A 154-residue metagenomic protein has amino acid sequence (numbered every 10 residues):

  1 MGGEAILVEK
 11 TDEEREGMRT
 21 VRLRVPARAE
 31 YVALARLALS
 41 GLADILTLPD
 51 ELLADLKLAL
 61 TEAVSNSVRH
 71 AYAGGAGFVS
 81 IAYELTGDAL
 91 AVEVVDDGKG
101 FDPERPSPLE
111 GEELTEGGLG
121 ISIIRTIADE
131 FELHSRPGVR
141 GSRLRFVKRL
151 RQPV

Functional and structural regions predicted by a protein language model:
M1-R22, S67-V154: Conserved beta-strand-loop-beta-strand hairpin that lines the nucleotide-binding pocket of ATP/GTP-utilizing enzymes
R22-L34: STAS-typified acidic loop motif
R36-L39, D96-G98: Short, small-residue-rich loop/turn micro-motifs
L37-T61, E113-L114: Conserved short strand/loop->alpha-helix "switch" segment adjacent to the catalytic nucleotide/phosphoryl-transfer site
E62-N66: Conserved polar catalytic motif of the HATPase_c/GHKL fold
